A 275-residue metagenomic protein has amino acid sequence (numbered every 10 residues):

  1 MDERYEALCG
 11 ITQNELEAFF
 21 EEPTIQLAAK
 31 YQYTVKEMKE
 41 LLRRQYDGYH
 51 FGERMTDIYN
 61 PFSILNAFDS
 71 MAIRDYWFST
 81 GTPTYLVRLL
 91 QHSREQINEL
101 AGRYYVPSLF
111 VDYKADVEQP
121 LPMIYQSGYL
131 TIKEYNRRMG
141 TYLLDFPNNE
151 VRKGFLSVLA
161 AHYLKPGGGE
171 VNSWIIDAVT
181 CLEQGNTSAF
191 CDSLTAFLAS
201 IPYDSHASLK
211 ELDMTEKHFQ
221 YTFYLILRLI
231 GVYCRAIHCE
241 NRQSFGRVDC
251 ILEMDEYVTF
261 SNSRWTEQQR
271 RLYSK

Functional and structural regions predicted by a protein language model:
M1-M214, L229-Y233, D255: Phosphate-binding site recognition
T187-K275: Structural signature of nuclease core domains in nucleic-acid processing machines
